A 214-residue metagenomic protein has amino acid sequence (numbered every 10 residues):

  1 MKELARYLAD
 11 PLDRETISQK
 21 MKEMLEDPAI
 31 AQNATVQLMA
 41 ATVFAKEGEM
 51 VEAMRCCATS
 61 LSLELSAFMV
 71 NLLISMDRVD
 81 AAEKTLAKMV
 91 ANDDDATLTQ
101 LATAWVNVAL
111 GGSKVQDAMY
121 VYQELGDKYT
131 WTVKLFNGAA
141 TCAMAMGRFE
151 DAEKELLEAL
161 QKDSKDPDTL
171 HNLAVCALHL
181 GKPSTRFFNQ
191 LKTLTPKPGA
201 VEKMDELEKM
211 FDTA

Functional and structural regions predicted by a protein language model:
M1-K2, T35, E64, L98-L101 (+2 more regions): Start-of-helix register in tetratricopeptide repeats
K2-L4, A40, M69, T103-W105 (+2 more regions): Structural register within alpha-helical repeat arrays
K2-L4, S18-I30, Q37, A41-K46 (+1 more regions): WD40 beta-propeller repeat fold
R6, F44, L73, N107-A109 (+2 more regions): Residue at a conserved register position within TPR or TPR-like alpha-solenoid repeats
L12-D27, E49-T59, V79-V90, S113-G126 (+2 more regions): Alpha-helical repeat scaffolds
A29-A31, L61, D94, Y129-T130 (+1 more regions): Short coil turns that delineate tetratricopeptide repeat
D95-T141, M146-D151: Eukaryotic tandem repeat interaction scaffolds
P183-A214: Terminal, low-structured helical/coil segments at or just beyond the last alpha-helical repeat
